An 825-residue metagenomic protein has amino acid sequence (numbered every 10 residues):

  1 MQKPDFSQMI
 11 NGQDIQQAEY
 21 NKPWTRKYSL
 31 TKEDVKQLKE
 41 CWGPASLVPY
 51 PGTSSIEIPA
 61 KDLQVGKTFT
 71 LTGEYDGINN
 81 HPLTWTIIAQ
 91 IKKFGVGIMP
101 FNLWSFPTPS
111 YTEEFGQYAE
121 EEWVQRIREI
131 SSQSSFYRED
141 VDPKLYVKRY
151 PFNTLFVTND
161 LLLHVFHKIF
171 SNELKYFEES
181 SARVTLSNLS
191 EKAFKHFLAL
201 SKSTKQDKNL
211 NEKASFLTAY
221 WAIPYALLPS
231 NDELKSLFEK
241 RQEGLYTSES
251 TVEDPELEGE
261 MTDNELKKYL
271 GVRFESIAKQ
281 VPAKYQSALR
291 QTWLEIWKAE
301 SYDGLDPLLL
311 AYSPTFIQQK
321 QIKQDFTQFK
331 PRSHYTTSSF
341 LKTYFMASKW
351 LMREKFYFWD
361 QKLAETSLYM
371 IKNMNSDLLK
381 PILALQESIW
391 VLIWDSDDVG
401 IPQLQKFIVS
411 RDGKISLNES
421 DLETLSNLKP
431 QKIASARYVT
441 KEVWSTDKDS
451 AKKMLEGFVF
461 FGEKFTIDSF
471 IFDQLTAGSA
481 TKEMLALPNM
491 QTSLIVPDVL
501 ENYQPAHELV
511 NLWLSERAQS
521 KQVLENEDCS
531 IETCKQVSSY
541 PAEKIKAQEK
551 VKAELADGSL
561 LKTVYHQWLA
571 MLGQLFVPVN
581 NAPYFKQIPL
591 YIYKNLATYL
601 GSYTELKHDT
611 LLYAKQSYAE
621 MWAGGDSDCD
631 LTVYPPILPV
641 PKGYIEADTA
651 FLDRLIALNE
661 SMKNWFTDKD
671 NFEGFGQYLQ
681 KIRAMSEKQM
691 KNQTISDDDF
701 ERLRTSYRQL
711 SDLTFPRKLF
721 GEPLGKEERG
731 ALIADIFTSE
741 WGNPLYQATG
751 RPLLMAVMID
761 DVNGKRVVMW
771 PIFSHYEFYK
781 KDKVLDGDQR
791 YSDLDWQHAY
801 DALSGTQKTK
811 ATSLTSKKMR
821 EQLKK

Functional and structural regions predicted by a protein language model:
M1, A18-P23, P51-T53, G66: Solvent-exposed, conformationally flexible loop/turn segments
Q2-Q8, K27-P49: Change to "...patches in solvent-exposed regions of secreted, membrane-anchored, or virion-exposed structural
G12-Q17: Short beta-strand segments of immunoglobulin-like
Y28, I56-D62: Short, hydrophobic beta-strand segments
E40, K67-E74: Short, aromatic- and glycine-rich surface loops/edge beta-strands on solvent-exposed regions
D76-I78: Short, solvent-exposed loop/turn segments at the edges of extracellular beta-sandwich modules
H81-T84, I88-K825: Long, non-catalytic protein-protein interaction scaffolds
